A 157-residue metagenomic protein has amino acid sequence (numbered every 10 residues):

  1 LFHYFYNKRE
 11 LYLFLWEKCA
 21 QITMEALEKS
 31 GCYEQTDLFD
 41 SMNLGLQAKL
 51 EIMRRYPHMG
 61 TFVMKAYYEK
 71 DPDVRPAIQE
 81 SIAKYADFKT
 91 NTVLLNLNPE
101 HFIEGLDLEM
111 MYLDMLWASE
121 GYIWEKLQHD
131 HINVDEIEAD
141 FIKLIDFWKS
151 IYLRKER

Functional and structural regions predicted by a protein language model:
F2-F14: HTH DNA-binding helix-turn interface
N7-E10, H58, D107: Residue-level recognition of oxygen-bearing side chains
F14, K18, E28-R55, L108-M115 (+1 more regions): Hydrophobic alpha-helical connector segments
L15, C19, T23, L27 (+6 more regions): Hydrophobic recognition helices of helix-based DNA-binding modules
S30-E34, G60, Y67-K70, K126-D130: Secondary-structure edge/capping motif, primarily at the C-terminal ends of alpha-helices and the immediately following
L50-T90, H101, M110: Short secondary-structure transition hinges
M64, R75, Q79, L97-D146 (+1 more regions): Hydrophobic/aromatic-rich alpha-helical bundle segments in the mid-to-C-terminal region
